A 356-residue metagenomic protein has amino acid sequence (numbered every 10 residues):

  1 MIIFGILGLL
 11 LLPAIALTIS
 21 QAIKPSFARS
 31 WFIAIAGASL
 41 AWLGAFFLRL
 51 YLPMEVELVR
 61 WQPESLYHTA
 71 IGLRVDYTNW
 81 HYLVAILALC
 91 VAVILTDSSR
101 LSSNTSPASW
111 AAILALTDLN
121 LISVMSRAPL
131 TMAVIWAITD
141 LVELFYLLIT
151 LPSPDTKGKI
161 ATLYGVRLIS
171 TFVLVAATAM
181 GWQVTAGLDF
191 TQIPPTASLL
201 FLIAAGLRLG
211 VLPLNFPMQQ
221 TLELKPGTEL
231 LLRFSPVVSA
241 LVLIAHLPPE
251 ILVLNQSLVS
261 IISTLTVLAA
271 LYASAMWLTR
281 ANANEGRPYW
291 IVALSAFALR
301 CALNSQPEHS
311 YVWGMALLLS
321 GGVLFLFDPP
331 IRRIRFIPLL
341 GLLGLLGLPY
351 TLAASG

Functional and structural regions predicted by a protein language model:
M1-G5, P13-A111: Transmembrane helix-loop-helix hairpins at membrane boundaries of multipass inner-membrane proteins
M1-L11, V75-L87, P129-D140, Q192-L207 (+2 more regions): Structural signature of hydrophobic alpha-helical transmembrane segments
F4, F47-R49, S123, L174-A186 (+3 more regions): Hydrophobic alpha-helical transmembrane segments in multi-pass integral membrane proteins
I6-L11, N104-L116, F234-V237, S263-T264 (+1 more regions): Short hydrophobic alpha-helical membrane-embedded segments
L10-L11, F32-G44, V84-C90, A111-D118 (+4 more regions): Alpha-helical transmembrane segments
A22-A28, A111-T196, G206-V211, M276-P338: Alpha-helical multi-pass transmembrane bundles of energy-transducing inner-membrane proteins
F32-L40, Y77-S98, A204-Q219, A240 (+3 more regions): Hydrophobic, membrane-facing alpha-helical anchors
E57, E64, A70, L199-I262 (+2 more regions): Short helix-boundary/re-entrant hairpin motifs in multi-pass inner-membrane proteins
